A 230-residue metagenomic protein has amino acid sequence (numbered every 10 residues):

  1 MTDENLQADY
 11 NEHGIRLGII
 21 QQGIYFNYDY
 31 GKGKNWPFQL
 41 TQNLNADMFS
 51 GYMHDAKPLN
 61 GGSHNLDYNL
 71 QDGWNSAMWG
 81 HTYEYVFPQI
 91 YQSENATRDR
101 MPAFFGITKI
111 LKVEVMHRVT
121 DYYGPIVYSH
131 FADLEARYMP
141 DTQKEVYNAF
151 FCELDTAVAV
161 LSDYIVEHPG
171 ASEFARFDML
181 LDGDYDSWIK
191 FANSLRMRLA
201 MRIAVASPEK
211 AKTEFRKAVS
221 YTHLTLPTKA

Functional and structural regions predicted by a protein language model:
M1-M53, H81: Membrane-proximal, proline-rich intrinsically disordered regions
D55-L224, A230: Structured, solvent-exposed acidic/aromatic patches
